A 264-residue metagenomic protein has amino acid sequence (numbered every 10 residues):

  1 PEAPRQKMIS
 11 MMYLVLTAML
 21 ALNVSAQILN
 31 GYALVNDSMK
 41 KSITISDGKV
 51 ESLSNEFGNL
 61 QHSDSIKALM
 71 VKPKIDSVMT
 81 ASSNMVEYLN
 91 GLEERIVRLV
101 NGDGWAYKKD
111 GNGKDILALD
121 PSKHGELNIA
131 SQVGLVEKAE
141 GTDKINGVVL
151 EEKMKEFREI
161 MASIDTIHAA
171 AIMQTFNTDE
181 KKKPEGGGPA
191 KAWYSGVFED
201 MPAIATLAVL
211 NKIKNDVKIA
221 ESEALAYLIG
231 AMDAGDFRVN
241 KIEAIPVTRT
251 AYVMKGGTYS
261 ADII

Functional and structural regions predicted by a protein language model:
P1-K7: Juxtamembrane loop-transmembrane helix junctions in multi-pass integral membrane proteins, especially the extracellular
E2, S25-I28, S122, P202: Alpha-helix initiation/capping motif
A3, L16, L34, A208 (+2 more regions): Charged, alpha-helix-enriched surfaces in structured cytosolic catalytic cores of large nucleotide-utilizing machines
R5, V15-I43: Transmembrane signal-anchor/signal-peptide helices with a preference for the extracytoplasmic
Y32-K183, G187-K214, E221-A224: Juxtamembrane extramembrane loops of integral membrane proteins
E223-I264: Coiled-coil termination/hinge junctions
